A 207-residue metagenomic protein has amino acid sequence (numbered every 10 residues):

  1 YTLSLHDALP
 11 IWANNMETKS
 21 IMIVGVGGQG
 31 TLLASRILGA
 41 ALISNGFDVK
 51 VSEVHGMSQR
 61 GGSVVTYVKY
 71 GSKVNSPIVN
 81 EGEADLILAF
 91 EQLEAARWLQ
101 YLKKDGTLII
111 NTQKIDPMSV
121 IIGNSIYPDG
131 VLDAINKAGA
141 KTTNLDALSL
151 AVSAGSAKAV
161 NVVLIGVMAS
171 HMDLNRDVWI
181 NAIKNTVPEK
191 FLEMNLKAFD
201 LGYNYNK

Functional and structural regions predicted by a protein language model:
Y1-T2, K137: Long, charged N-terminal interaction/targeting segments
T2-L9: Short, small-residue-biased leader/transition segments that mark boundaries at the very start of proteins
A13-K207: Active-site cofactor/cluster-binding pocket
